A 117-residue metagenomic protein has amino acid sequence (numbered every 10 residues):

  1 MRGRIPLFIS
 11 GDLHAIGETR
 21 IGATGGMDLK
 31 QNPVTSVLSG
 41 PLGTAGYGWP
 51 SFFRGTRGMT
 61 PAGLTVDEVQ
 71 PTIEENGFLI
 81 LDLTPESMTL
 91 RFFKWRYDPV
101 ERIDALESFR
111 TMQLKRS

Functional and structural regions predicted by a protein language model:
M1-S117: Long, structured stretches of catalytic cores involved in phosphate-ester chemistry, encompassing
